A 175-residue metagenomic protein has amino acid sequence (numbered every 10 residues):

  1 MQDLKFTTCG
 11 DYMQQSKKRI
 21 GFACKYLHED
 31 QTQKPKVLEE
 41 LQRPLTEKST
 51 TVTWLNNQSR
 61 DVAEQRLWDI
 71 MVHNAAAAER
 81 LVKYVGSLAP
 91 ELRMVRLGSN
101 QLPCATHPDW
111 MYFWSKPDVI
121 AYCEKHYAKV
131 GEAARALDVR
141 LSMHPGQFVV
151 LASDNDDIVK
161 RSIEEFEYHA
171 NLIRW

Functional and structural regions predicted by a protein language model:
M1-R140, V149-A152, D157-I163, E167-N171: Alpha/beta catalytic barrel-like cores
H144: Conserved, mostly hydrophobic/aromatic
I173-W175: Short, intrinsically disordered, charge-balanced linker/junction segments flanking boundaries in proteins
